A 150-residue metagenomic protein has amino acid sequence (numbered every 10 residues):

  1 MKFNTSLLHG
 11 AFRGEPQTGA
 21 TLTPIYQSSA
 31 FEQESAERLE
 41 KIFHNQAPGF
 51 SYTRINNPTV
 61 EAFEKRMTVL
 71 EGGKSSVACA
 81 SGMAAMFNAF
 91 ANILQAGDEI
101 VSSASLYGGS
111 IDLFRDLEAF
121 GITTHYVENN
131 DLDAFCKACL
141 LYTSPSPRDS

Functional and structural regions predicted by a protein language model:
M1-A47: N-terminal glycine-rich, Lys/His-bearing helix-loop that initiates the first secondary-structure elements of many
A30, S35-A84, G109-D116: Conserved N-terminal alpha-helix of the aminotransferase class I/II PLP-enzyme fold
S75, T123-H125: Conserved beta-strand segments of alpha/beta enzyme cores
M83-M86, E128-A134: Short acidic loop-to-helix transition motifs that present clustered carboxylates
N92-G108, V127: Conserved PLP-anchoring active-site segment centered on the Schiff-base-forming lysine
F135-L141: Short amphipathic alpha-helix with an adjacent loop that forms part of the alpha/beta core around
Y142-P147: Conserved small/polar residues in nucleotide/adenosyl-binding loops
